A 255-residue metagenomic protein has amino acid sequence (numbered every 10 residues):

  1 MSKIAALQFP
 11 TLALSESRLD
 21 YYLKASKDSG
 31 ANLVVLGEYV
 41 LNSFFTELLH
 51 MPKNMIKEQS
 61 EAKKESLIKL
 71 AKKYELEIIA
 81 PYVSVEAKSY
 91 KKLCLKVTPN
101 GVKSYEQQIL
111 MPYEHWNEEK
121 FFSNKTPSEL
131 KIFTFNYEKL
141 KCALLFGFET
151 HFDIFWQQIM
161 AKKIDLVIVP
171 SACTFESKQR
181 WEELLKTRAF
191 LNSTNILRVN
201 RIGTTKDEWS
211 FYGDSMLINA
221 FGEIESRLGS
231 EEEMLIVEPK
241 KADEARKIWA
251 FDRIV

Functional and structural regions predicted by a protein language model:
M1-A13, E106, K139-E149, I168: Active-site-proximal beta-strand elements of phosphoester/diester hydrolases
M1-L33: N-terminal glycine-/serine-/threonine-rich phosphate-binding loop
I4-A6, L33-V35, I79, L144 (+2 more regions): Structural motif
D20-P99, K103-S104, T174-T187, L191-T194: Cys-nucleophile CN-hydrolase/nitrilase-fold catalytic domain and related Cys-dependent amidase chemistry that acts on
I56-I79, H151-M234: CN hydrolase (nitrilase-like) catalytic-core segments centered on the catalytic cysteine and neighboring Lys/Glu
A80-Y82, K92-K96, F133, S215-L217 (+1 more regions): Short beta-strand scaffold segments in enzyme catalytic cores
V85-K162, S177, E183, K241-V255: Active-site catalytic loop in hydrolytic enzyme cores
L93, V102-Q107, V169, S226-R227 (+1 more regions): Residue-level detector of high-confidence beta-strand sites
